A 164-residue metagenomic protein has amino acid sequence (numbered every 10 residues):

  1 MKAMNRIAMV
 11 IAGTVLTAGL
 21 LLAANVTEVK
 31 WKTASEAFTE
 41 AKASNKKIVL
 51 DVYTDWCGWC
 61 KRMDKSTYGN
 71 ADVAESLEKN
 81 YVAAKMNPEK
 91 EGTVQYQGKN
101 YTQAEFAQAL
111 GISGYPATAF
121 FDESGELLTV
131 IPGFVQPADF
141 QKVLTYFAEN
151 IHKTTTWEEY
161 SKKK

Functional and structural regions predicted by a protein language model:
M1-I7: Positively charged n-region of N-terminal signal peptides that target proteins for export
V10-G19: Bacterial N-terminal signal peptides
G19-N25: Sec/Tat signal peptide C-region and signal peptidase I cleavage site
K30-I48, L77: A short beta-strand-turn-helix
S44-G58, A83: Short active-site neighborhood of thiol/selenol oxidoreductases, capturing the structured segment around
C60-E78: Typically the conserved alpha-helix immediately C-terminal to a functionally engaged Cys/Sec in thioredoxin-like
S66-Y68, Q108-K153: Non-catalytic, surface beta->alpha helical segment in thiol-disulfide oxidoreductase systems
M86-S113: Structural alpha/beta surface segment adjacent to cysteine/selenocysteine redox centers across thiol/disulfide enzymes
